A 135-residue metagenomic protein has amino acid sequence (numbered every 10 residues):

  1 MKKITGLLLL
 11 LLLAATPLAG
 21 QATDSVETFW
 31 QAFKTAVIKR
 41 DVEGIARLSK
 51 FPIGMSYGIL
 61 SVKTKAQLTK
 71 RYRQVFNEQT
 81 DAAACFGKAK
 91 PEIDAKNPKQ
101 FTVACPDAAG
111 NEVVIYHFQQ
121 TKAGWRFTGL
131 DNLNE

Functional and structural regions predicted by a protein language model:
I4-A14: Sec-dependent N-terminal signal peptides
L18-K39: Short, low-complexity N-terminal intrinsically disordered segments enriched in polar/charged residues
K39-D41, Q120-T121: A short, structured loop/turn motif at beta-sheet edges
D41-P52: Short, well-ordered alpha-helical segments enriched in acidic and aromatic residues
G54-S61: A short gly/proline-enriched turn/hairpin at secondary-structure junctions
R71-E135: Exposed beta-sheet edge and beta->alpha loop/turn motif
